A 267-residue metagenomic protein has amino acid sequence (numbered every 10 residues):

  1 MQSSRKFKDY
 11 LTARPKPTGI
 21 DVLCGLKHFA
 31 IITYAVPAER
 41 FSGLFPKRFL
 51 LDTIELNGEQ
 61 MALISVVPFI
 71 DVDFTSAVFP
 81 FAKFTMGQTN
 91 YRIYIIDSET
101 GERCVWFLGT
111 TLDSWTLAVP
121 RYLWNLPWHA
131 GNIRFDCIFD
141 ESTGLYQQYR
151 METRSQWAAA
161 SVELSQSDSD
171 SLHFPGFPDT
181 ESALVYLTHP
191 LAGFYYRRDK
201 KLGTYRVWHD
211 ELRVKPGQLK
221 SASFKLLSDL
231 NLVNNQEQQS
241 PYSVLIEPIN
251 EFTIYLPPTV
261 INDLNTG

Functional and structural regions predicted by a protein language model:
Q2-K8, T75-P80: N-terminal intrinsically disordered, cationic/polar leader segments that include organellar targeting peptides
S3, F7-Y10, R14, V66: N-proximal short alpha-helices
F7, L11, L126-G267: Interaction-surface and assembly-scaffold signal
R14-L26: A short, surface-exposed helix-loop junction/capping segment
V22, E39-T89: Glycine/small-residue-rich interface belts in oligomeric ring/scaffold proteins and their assembly partners
K27-T33: Short amphipathic
D71-E152: Aromatic- and glycine-enriched beta-alpha-beta binding-site module
